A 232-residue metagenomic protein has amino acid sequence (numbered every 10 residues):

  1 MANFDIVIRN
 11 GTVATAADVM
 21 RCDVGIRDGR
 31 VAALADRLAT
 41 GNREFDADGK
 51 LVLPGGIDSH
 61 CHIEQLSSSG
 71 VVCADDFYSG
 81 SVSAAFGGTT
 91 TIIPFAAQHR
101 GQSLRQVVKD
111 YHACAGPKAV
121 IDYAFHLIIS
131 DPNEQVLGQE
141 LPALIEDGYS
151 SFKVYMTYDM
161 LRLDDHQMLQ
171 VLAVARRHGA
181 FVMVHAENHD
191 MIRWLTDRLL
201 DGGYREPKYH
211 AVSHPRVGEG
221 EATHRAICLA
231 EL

Functional and structural regions predicted by a protein language model:
M1-G55, S69: Histidine-rich, glycine-flanked metal-binding segment
A16, P54, E64-L66, R100 (+3 more regions): Conserved protein kinase catalytic core
A47-K118: Metal-associated gating/positioning segment near the N- to mid-region
D48, V72-D76, S103-V107, P132-V136 (+2 more regions): Short secondary-structure boundary/capping elements
D58-C61, T89-P94, V120-A124, L200-A211: Gly-rich Lys/Arg/Thr-decorated short loops/hinges at beta-loop-alpha junctions or inter-strand turns that position
C61-D75, A96, A124-L137, V212-V217: Active-site mouth loops of central-metabolism enzymes
Y78-Q102, G116-D131, E146-M160, G179-M183 (+2 more regions): Divalent metal-dependent hydrolysis catalytic cores, especially in the metallo-beta-lactamase
Q139-L232: Histidine/acidic residue-rich metal-binding segments in metalloenzymes
